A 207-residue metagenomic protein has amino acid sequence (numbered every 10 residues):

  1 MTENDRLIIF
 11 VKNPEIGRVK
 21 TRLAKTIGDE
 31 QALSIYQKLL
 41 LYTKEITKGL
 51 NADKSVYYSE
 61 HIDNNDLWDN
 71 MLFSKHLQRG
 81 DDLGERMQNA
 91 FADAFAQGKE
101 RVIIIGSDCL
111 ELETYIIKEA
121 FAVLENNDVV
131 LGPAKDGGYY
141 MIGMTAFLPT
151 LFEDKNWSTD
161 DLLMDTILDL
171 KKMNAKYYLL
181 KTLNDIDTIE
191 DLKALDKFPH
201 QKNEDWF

Functional and structural regions predicted by a protein language model:
M1-R22: N-terminal nucleotide-binding beta1-loop-alpha1 segment
S34-A52: A short, N-terminal amphipathic alpha-helix
N51-S74: Acidic donor-binding segment of Leloir-type glycosyltransferases
W68-R101, L162, E190: Short phosphate-binding loop-to-helix
I103-I105: Short aromatic-hydrophobic micro-motifs that form the base-stacking/packing surface for donor nucleotide recognition
L112-Y139: Conserved donor-nucleotide/metal-binding helix-loop-beta segment in metal-dependent transferases, i.e., the alpha-helix
L148-D169: Short, glycine-/small-residue-rich phosphate/pyrophosphate-handling segment
M164, L168-F207: Conserved alpha/beta core of the MobA/IspD/sugar-nucleotide pyrophosphorylase nucleotidyltransferase superfamily
